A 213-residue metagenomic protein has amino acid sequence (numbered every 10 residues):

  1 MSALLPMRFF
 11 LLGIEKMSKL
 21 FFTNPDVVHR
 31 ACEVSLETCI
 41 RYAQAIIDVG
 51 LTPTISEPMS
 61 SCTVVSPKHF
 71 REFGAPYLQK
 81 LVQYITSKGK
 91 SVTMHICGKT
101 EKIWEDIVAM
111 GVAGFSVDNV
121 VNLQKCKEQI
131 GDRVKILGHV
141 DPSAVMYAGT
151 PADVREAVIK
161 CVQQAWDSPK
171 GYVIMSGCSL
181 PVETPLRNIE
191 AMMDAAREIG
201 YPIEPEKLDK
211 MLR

Functional and structural regions predicted by a protein language model:
M1-R213: Active-site loop segments of alpha/beta catalytic cores
